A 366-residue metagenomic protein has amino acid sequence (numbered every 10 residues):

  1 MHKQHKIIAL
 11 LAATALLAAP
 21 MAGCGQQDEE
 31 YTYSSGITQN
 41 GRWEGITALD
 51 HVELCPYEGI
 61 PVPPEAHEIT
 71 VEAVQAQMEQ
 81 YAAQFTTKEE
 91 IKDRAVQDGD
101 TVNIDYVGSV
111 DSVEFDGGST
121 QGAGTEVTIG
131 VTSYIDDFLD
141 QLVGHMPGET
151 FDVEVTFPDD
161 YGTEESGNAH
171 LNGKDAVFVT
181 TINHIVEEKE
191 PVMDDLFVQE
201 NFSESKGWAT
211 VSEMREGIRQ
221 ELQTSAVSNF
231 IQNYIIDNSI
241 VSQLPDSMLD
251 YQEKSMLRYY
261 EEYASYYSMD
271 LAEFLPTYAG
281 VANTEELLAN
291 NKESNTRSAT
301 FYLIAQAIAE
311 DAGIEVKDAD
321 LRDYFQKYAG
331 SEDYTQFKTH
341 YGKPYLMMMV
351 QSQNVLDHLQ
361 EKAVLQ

Functional and structural regions predicted by a protein language model:
H2-L10: Bacterial N-terminal signal peptides that target proteins for export
L10-L17: Hydrophobic helical h-region of N-terminal Sec-dependent signal peptides in bacterial secretory/periplasmic proteins
A18-G23: C-terminal motif of bacterial Sec signal peptides marking the signal peptidase cleavage site
C24-Q366: FKBP-type peptidyl-prolyl cis-trans isomerases
